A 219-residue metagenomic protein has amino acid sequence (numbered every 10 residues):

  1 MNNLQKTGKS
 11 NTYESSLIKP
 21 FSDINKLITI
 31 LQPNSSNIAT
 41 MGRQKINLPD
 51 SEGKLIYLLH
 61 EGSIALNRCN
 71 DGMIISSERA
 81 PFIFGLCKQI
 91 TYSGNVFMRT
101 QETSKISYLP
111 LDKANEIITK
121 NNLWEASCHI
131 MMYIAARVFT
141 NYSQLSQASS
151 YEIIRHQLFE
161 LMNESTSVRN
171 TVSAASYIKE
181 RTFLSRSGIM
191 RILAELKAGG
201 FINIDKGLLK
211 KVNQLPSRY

Functional and structural regions predicted by a protein language model:
M1-K45, I83-F84, Q89: Cyclic nucleotide-binding regulatory module and flanking cytosolic helices
S36-N37, I46, G62-R68, K105-I106: Short beta-strand segments in beta-sandwich/barrel cores
N37-A39, N47-P49, G53-L59, I75-S76 (+1 more regions): His/acidic/aromatic-lined binding-pocket segments of jelly-roll/cupin-type domains and related regulatory beta-sandwich
E52-G72, R79-F82: Glycine- and acidic-residue-biased ligand/ion/polar-headgroup-sensing regions
L55, S63, T103-K105, L208: Structural motif
I74-M131: Cyclic-nucleotide recognition modules
E125-L184: Polybasic "coupling" helices that flank or enter modular domains
E160-Y219: Phosphate-/nucleic-acid-contacting segments
